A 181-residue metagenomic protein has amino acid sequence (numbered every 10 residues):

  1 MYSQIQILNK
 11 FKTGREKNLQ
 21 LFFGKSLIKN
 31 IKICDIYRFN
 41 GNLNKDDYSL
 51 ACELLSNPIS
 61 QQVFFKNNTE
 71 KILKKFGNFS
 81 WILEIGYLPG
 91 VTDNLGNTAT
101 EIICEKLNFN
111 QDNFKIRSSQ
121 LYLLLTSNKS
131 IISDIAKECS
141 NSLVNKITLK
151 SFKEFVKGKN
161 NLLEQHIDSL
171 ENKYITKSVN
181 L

Functional and structural regions predicted by a protein language model:
M1-L181: Core nucleic-acid recognition elements
